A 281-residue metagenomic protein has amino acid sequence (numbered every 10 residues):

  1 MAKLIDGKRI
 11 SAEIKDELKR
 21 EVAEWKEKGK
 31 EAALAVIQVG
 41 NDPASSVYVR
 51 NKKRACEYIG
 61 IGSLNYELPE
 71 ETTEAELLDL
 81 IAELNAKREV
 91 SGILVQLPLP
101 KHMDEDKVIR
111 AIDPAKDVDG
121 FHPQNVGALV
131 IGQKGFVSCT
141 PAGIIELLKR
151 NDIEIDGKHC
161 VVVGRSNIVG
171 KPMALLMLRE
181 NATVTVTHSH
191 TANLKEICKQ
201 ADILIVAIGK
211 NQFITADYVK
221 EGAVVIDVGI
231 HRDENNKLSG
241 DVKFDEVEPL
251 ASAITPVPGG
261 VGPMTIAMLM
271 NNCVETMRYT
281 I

Functional and structural regions predicted by a protein language model:
M1-K30: Positively charged, low-complexity intrinsically disordered leader regions
N41-K53, G135-V224, K237-E248: Glycine-rich phosphate/diphosphate-binding loop of Rossmann-like nucleotide-binding domains
C56-E70, V184-V186: Short beta-strand elements in bilobed, periplasmic/extracellular small-molecule ligand-binding domains
E76-R88: Short, well-structured alpha-helical segments in soluble
L94-I155: Anion-binding alpha/beta catalytic cores of soluble intermediary-metabolism enzymes, centered on
P98, A207-K210, G229-I230: Short glycine-/small-residue-rich Rossmann-like dinucleotide-binding loops
K101-H102, Q212-I214, D233-E234: Short glycine-rich, flexible loops that bind phosphorylated cofactors or substrates
D106-H122, V126, G229-T280: Rossmann-fold NAD(P)-binding glycine/threonine-rich loop
